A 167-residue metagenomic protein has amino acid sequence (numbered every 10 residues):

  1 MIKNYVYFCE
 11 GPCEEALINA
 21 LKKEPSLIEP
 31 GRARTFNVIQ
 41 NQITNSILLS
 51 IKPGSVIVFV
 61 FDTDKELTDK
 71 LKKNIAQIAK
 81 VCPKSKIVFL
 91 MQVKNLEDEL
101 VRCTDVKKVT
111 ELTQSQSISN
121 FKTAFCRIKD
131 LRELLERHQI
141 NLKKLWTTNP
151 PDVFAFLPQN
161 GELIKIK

Functional and structural regions predicted by a protein language model:
M1-C13: A short, flexible N-terminal coil/short beta segment enriched in small residues
I2, E15-P30, T44-V58, K65-K167: C-terminal accessory helical subdomains adjacent to catalytic cores in phosphodiester- and nucleotide-handling enzymes
F8, F59-D62: Conserved beta-strand segments of the P-loop GTPase G domain that flank and frequently precede/overlap
R34-T35: Conserved helicase/translocase motor-coupling segment
